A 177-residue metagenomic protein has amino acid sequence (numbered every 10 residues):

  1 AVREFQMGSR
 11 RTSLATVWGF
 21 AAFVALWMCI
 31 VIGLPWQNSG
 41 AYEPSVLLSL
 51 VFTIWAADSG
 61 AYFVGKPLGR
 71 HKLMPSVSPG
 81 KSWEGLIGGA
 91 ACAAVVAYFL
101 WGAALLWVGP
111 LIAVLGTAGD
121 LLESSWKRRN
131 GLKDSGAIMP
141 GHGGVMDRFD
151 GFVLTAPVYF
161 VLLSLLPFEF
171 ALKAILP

Functional and structural regions predicted by a protein language model:
A1-S82, L86-L111: Membrane-embedded alpha-helical bundles of polytopic integral membrane proteins
E4-M7, I54-R70, W83, V114-A156: Acidic (Asp/Glu-rich) catalytic motifs at the cytosolic membrane interface
W36, G141, A156-V158, F168: Hydrophobic residues in alpha-helical membrane-spanning segments
L73, A104, S135, F170-A171: Secondary-structure boundary/capping residues
L86, T155-P157, I175-P177: Extended, non-catalytic scaffold segments that flank or surround catalytic motifs
A93-A94, G151, T155, S164: Hydrophobic transmembrane alpha-helices of multi-pass small-molecule transporters
V161-P177: Juxtamembrane boundary at the C-terminal end of a transmembrane helix
